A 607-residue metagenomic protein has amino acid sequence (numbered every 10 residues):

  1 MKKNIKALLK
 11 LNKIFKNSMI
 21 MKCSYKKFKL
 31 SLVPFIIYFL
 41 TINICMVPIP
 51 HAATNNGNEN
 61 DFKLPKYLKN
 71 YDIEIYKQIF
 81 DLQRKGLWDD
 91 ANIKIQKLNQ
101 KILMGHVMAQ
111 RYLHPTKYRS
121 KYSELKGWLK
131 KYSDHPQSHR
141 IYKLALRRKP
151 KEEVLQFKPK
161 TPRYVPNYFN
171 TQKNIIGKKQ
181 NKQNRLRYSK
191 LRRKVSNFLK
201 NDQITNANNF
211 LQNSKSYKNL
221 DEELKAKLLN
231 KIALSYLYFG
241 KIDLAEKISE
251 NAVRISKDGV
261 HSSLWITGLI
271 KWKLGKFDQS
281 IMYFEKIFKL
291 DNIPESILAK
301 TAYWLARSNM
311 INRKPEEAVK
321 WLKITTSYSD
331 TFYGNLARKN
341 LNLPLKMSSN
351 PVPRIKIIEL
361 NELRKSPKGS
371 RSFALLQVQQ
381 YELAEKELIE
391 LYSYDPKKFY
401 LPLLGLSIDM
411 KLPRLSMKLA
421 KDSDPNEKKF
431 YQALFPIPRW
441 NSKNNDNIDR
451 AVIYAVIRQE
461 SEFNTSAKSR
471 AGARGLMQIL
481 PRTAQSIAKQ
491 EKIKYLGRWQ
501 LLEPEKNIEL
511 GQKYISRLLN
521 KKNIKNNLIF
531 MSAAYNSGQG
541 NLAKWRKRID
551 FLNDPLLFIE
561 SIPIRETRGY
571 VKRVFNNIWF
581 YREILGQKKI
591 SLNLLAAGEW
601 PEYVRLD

Functional and structural regions predicted by a protein language model:
K2-A53: Gram-negative bacterial Sec-dependent N-terminal signal peptides
K27, L40, C45, I49-Y71 (+5 more regions): N-terminal secretory targeting signals
P50-V107, S138, Q156-R193, K200 (+4 more regions): N-terminal leader/linker segments that initiate helical-solenoid repeat arrays
F80-W88, T116-S120, P166-N170, L199-L211 (+3 more regions): Helix-turn-helix repeat elements of alpha-solenoid scaffolds
K101-M104, A109-H114, Y118-H135, L144 (+13 more regions): Catalytic glycan-binding domains that act on GlcNAc-containing polysaccharides
R185-S189, R193-N197, N201-I232, L244-K247: Alpha-solenoid helical-repeat scaffolds
